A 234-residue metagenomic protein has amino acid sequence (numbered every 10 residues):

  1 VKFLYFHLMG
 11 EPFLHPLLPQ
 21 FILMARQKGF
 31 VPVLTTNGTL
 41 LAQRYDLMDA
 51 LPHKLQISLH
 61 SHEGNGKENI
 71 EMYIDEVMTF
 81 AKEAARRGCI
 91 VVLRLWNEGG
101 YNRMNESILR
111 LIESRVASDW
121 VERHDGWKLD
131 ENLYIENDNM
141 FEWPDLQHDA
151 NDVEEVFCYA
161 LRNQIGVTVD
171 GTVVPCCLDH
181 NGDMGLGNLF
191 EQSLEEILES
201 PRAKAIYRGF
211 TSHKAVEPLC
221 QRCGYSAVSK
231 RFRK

Functional and structural regions predicted by a protein language model:
V1-H124, K128: Conserved glycine-rich "GG(E/T)P / GGGxP" loop and the immediately following alpha-helix in the radical SAM core
L8, A160-R162, S193: A conserved catalytic-core signature of glycosyltransferases
E11, A25, T168-G171, P175 (+1 more regions): Generic structural signal for small/hydrophobic residues in well-ordered secondary structure, especially within
L41, C158, L186-L189: Short clusters of hydrophobic/aromatic residues that line enzyme substrate/ligand-binding pockets
R44-D46, E154-E155, F210-H213: Short, flexible, glycine/charge-rich loop motifs used to bind or transfer phosphoryl groups or to couple energy/partner
E83-C176, K214-S229: A C-terminal junction/extension of Radical SAM enzymes
V173, L178-K234: Flexible mid-to-C-terminal extensions adjoining Fe-S/redox cofactors in radical SAM and related proteins
